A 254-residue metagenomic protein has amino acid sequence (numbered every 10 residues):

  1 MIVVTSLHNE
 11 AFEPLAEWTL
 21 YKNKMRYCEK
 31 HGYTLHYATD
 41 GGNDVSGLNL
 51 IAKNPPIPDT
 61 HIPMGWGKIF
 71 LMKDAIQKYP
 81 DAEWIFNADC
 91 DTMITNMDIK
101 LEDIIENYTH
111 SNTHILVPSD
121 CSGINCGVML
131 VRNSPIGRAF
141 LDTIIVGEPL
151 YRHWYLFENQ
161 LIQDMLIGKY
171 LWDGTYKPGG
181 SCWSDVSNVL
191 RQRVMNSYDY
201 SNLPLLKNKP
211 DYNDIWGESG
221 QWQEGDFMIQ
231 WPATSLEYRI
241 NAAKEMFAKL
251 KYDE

Functional and structural regions predicted by a protein language model:
M1-D81, P135: N-terminal anchoring/stem segment of glycosyltransferases
L7, S119, R132, W231-T234: Structured loops at beta-to-helix junctions and adjacent beta-edge loops in soluble globular domains
N9-A11, G42-N43, T92-M93, G123 (+2 more regions): Conserved beta-strand elements of beta-rich interaction domains across eukaryotes, especially beta-propellers
A16-T19, I99-K100, D142-I144, A243: Short coil/turn segments at secondary-structure boundaries
W18-L20, M25-T34, A38, G42 (+6 more regions): The feature represents the membrane-entry module of six-transmembrane cation channels
H36-A38, F86-N87, I115-V117, T175-K177 (+1 more regions): A structural signal for short, well-ordered beta-strand segments and their strand-loop junctions that often border
N54, P58-L141: GT-A fold catalytic core of metal-dependent nucleotide-sugar glycosyltransferases, centered on the diacidic
F70, G137-E254: Catalytic core and acceptor-binding pocket of nucleotide-sugar-dependent glycosyltransferases
